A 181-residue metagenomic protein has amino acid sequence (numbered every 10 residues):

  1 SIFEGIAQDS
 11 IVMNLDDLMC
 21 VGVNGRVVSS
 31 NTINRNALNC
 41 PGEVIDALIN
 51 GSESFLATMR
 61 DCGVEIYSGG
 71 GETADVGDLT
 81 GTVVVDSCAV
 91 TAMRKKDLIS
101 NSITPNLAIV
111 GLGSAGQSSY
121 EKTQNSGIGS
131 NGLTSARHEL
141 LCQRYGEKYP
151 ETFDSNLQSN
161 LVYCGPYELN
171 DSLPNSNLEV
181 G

Functional and structural regions predicted by a protein language model:
S1-G181: Helix-biased detector of long, well-ordered alpha-helical tracts
